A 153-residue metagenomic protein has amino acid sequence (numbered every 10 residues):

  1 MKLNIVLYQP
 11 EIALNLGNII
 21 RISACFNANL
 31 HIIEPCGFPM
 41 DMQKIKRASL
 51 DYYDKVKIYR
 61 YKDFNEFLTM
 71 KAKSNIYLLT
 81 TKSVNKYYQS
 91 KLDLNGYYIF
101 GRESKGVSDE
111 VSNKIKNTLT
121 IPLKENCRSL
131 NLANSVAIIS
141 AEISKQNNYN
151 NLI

Functional and structural regions predicted by a protein language model:
M1-I153: Post-transcriptional modification and biogenesis factors for structured RNAs of the translation apparatus
